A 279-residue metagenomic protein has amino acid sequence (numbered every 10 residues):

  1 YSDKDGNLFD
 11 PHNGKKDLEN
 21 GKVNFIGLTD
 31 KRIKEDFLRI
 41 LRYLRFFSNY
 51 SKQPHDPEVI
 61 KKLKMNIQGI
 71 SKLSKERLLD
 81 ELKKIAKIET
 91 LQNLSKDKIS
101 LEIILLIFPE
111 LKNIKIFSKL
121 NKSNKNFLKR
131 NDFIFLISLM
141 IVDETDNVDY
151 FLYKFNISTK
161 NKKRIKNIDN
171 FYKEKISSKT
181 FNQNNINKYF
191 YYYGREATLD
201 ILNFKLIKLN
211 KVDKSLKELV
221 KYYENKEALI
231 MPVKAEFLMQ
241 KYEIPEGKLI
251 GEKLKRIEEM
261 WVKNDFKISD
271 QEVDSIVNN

Functional and structural regions predicted by a protein language model:
Y1-V148, Y153, K248-L249, K253 (+2 more regions): Glycine- and charge-enriched loop/helix tracts that form the active or gating conduit in phosphate/cation-handling
S100-N279: C-terminal subdomains that position terminal phosphate/3'-OH groups for nucleotidyl transfer/ligation, primarily on
